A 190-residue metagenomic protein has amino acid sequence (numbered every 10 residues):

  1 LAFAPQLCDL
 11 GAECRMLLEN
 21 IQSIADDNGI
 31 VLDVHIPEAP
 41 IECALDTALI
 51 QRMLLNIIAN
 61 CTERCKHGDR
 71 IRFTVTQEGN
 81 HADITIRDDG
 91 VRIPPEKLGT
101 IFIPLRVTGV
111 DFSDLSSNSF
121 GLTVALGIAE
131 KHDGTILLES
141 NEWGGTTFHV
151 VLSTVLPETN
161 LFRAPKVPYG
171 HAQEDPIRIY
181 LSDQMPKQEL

Functional and structural regions predicted by a protein language model:
A4-C8, D26, V31-I41: Conserved catalytic submotifs in the C-terminal HATPase_c
A4-E19: A conserved beta-strand-to-alpha-helix junction within the catalytic ATP-binding
C61-T62: Short helix-loop "hinge" at the ATP-lid/N-box region of the Bergerat-fold HATPase_c
R70-N80: Short beta-strand/loop element within the Bergerat-fold HATPase_c
D88: Acidic ATP/Mg2+-coordinating residue in the GHKL
I93-L105: Short conserved segment of the HATPase_c
I128-A129: Detector for a conserved hydrophobic position within an alpha-helical segment of the HATPase_c
